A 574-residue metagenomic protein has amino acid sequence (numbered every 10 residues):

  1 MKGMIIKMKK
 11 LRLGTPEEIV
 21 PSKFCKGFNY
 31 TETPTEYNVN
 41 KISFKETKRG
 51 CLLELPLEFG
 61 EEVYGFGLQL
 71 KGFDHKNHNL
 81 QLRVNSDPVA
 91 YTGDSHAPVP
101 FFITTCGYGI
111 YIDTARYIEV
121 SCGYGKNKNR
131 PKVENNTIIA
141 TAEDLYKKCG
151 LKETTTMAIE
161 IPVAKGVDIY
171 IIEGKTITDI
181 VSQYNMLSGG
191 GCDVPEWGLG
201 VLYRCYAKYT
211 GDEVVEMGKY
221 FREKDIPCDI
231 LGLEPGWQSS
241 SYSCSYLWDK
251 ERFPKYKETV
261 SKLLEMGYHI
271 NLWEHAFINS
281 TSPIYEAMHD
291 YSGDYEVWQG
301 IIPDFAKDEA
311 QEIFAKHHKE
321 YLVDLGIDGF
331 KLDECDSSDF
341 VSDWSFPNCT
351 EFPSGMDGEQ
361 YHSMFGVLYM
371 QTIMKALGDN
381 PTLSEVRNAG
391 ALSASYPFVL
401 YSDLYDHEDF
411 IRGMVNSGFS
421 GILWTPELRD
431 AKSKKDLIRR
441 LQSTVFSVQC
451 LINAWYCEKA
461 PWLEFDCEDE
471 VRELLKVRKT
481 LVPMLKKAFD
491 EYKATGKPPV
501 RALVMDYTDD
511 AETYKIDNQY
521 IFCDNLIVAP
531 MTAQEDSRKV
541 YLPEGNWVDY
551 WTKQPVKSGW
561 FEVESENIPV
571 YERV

Functional and structural regions predicted by a protein language model:
M1-P195, C205-A207, G211, G218-E223 (+2 more regions): Catalytic and substrate-binding clefts that recognize carbohydrates or anionic sugar/phosphate headgroups
D87, M374-T382, A389-Y401, G413 (+2 more regions): Catalytic core of carbohydrate-active enzymes
D87-A90, A97-V99, M157, S188-G190 (+9 more regions): Generic recognition of flexible, low-complexity loop/linker segments
D94-S95, P162, I177, A207-T210 (+19 more regions): Active-site-proximal structural scaffolding
H96-P100, T105-G107, T156, A164-G166 (+9 more regions): Extracellular structured ligand-interaction cores
I110-D113, E119-C122, D179-V181, T210-G211 (+7 more regions): Short helix/loop capping segments that flank catalytic or ligand/cofactor-binding pockets
L187-R204, Y291-I302: N-terminal small/glycine-rich loop or linker at the start of catalytic domains across soluble metabolic enzymes
P227-V471, D506-T508: Aromatic- and carboxylate-enriched substrate-binding clefts and catalytic-loop regions of carbohydrate-active enzymes
